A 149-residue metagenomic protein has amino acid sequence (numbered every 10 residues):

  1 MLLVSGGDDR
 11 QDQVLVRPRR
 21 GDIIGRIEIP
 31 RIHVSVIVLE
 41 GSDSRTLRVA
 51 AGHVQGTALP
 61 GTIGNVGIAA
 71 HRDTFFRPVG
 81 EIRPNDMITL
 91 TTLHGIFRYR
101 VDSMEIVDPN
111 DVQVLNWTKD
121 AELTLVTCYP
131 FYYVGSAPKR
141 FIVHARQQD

Functional and structural regions predicted by a protein language model:
M1-D149: Solvent-exposed, non-transmembrane regions of membrane-associated and secreted proteins
